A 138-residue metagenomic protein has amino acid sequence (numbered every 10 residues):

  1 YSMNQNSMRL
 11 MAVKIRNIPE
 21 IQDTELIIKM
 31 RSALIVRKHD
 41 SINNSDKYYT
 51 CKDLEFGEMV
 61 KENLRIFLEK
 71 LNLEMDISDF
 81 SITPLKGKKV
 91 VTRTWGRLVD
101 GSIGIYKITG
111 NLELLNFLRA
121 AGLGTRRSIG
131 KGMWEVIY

Functional and structural regions predicted by a protein language model:
Y1-Y138: RNA-interacting cores
